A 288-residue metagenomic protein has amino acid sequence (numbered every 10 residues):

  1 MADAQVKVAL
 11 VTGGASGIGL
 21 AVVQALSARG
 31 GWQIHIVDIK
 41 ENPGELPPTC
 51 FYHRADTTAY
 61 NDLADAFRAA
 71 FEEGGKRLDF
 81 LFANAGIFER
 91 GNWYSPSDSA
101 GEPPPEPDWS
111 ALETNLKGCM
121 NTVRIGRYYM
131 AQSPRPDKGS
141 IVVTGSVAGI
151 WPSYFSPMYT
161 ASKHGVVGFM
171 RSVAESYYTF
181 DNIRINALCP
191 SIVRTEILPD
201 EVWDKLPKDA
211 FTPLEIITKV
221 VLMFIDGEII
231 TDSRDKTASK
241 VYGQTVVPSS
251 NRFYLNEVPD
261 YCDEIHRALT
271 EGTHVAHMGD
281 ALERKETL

Functional and structural regions predicted by a protein language model:
A2-I34: Canonical Rossmann dinucleotide-binding motif of NAD(H)/NADP(H)-dependent dehydrogenases/reductases, specifically
P47-N61: Rossmann-fold cofactor-recognition segment
E72, I87-W109, Q132-D137, F155-M158: Conserved mid-core segment of classical short-chain dehydrogenase/reductases
V123, S162-K163: Active-site helix of classical SDR
M130, W151, S172-I183, I192 (+1 more regions): Active-site-adjacent segment of SDR/Rossmann-fold oxidoreductases
S146: Residue(s) in the substrate-gating loop at a strand-loop-helix junction that position the organic substrate next
A187, K205-L288: C-terminal helical subdomain
